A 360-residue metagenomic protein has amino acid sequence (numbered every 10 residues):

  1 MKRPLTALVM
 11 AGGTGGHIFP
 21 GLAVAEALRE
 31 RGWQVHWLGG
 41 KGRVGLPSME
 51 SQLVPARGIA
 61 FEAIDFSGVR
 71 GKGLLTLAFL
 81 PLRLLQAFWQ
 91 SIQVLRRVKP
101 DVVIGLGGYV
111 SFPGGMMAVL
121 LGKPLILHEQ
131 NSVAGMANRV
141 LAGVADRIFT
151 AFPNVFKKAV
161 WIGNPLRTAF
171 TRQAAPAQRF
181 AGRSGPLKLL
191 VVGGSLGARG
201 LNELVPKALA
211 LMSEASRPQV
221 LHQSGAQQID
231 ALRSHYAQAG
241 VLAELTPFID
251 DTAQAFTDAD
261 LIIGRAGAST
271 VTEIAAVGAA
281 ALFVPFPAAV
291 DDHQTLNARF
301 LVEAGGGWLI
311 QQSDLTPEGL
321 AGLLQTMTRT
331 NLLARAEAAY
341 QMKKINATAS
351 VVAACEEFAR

Functional and structural regions predicted by a protein language model:
P4-A11, R29-R83, A226-Q228, S313: Conserved nucleotide-sugar phosphate-binding/catalytic loop shared by glycosyltransferases and other
H17-L28: Short amphipathic alpha-helix
L38-Q52, A175-P176, F180-I262, T295-A298 (+2 more regions): Donor-nucleotide binding loops and adjacent catalytic segments primarily of GT-B fold Leloir glycosyltransferases
A60, V119-A177: Active-site-proximal region of nucleotide-activated glycan assembly enzymes, centered on histidine/acidic-rich loops
V69-V102, L120: An amphipathic, basic-hydrophobic alpha-helix
D101-V102, T257-T272, A279-A280: Acidic donor-binding loop of glycosyltransferase active sites
N331-I345: A short, well-ordered alpha-helix in the C-terminal region of glycosyltransferases
I345-R360: C-terminal alpha-helical cap of glycosyltransferases
